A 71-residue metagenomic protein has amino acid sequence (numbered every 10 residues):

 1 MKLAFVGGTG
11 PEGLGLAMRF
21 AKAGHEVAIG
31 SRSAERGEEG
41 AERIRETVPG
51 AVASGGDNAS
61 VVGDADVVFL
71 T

Functional and structural regions predicted by a protein language model:
M1-R43: NAD(P)+-binding Rossmann beta1-loop-alpha1 motif at the extreme N-terminus of oxidoreductases
T47-T71: Rossmann-like NAD(P)-binding element
